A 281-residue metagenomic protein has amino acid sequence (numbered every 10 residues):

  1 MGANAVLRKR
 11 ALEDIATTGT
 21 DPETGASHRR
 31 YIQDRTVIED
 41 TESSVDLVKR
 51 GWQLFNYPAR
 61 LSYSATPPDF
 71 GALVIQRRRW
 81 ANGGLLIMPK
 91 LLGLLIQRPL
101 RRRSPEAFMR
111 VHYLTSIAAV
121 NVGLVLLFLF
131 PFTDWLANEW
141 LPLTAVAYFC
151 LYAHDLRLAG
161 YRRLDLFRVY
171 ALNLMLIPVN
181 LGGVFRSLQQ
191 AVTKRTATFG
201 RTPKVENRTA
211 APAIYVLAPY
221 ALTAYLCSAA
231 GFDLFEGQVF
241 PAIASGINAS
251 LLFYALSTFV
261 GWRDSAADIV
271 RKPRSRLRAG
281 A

Functional and structural regions predicted by a protein language model:
M1-A159, R163-L166, Y170-N180: Non-transmembrane catalytic domains and loops of membrane-associated enzymes and transporters that build or traffic
G83, A191-V205: Juxtamembrane inter-helical linkers in multi-pass membrane proteins
Y113-R195, A210-R278: Membrane-embedded multi-pass helical conduit in multi-pass membrane proteins, especially envelope-biosynthetic
